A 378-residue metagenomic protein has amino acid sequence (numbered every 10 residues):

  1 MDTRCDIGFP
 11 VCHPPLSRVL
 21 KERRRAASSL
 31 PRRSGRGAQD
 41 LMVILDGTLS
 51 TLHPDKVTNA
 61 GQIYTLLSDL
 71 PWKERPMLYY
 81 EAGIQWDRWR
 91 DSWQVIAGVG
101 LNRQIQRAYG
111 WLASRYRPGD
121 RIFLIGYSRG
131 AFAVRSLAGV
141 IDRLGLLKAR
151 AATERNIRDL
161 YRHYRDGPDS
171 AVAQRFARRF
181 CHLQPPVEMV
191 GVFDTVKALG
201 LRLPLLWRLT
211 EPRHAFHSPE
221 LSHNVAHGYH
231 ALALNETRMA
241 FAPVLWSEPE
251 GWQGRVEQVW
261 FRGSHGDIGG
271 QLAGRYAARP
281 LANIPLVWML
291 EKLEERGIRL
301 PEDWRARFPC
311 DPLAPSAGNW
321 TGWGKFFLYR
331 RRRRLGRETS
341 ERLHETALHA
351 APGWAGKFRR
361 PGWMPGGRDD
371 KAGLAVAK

Functional and structural regions predicted by a protein language model:
D2-K378: Active-site- or binding-pocket-proximal scaffold segments within functional domains
